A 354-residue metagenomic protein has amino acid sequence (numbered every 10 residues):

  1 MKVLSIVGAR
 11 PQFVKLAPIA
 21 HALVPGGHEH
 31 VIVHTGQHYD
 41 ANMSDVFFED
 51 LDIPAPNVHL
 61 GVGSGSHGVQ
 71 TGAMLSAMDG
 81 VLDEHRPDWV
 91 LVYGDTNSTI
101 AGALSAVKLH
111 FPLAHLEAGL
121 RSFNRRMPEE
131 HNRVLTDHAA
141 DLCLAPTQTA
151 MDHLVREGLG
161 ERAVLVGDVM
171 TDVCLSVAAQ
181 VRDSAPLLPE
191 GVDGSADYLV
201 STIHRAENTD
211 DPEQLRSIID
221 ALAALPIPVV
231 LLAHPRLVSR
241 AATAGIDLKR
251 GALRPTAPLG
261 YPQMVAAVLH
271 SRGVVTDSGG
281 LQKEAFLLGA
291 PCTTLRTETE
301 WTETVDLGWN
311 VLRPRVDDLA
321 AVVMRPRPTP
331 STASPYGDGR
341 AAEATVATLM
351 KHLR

Functional and structural regions predicted by a protein language model:
L4-V7, F13-V24, F47, H59-G158: Active-site and donor-binding regions of nucleotide-sugar-utilizing enzymes
Q37-D40, D45, G65, R182-H270: Donor-nucleotide binding loops and adjacent catalytic segments primarily of GT-B fold Leloir glycosyltransferases
H38-N42, G61, A139-D211, T332: A nucleotide-sugar donor-handling region in carbohydrate enzymes
F48, T149, V311-R354: Leloir-type glycosyltransferase catalytic cores
L60, A145, P255-A257, N310-R315: Short acidic-hydrophobic, aromatic-tinged amphipathic segments that line or gate anion-handling sites
V81-D88, D193-G194, H270, H352: Glycine-rich phosphate-binding loop signature in dinucleotide/nucleotide-binding domains
V92-Y93, C143, M264-T304: A donor-sugar binding/catalytic signature common to diverse glycosyltransferases and related nucleotide-sugar
F286-P330: Nucleotide-sugar donor-binding patch of glycosyltransferase catalytic domains
